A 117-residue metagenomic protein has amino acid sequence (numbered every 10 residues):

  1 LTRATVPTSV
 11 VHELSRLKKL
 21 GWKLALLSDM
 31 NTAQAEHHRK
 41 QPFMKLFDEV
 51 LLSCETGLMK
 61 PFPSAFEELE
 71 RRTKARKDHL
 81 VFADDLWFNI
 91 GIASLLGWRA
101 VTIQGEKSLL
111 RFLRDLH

Functional and structural regions predicted by a protein language model:
L1-L24, P63, E106: Short, acidic loop-to-helix structural element flanking the phosphoryl-transfer center in phosphate-processing enzymes
L27, N31-H117: Asp-based, Mg2+/Mn2+-dependent phosphohydrolase catalytic module
